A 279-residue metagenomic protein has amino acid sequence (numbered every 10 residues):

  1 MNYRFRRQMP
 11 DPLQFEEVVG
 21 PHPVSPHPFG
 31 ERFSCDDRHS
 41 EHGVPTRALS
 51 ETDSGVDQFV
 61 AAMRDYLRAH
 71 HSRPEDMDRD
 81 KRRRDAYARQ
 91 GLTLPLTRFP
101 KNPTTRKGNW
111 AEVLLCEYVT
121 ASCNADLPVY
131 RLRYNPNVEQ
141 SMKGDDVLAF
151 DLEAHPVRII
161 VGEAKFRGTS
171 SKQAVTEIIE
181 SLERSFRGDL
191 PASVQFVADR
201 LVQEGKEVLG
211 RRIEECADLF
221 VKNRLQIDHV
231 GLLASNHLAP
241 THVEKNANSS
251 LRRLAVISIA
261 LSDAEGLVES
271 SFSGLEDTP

Functional and structural regions predicted by a protein language model:
M1-R84, G274-P279: Nuclease-adjacent, charged terminal/linker segments that flank catalytic cores
P28-F33, R252-P279: Charge-rich, low-complexity intrinsically disordered segments
D80-K101: Short, conserved helix/loop micro-motifs enriched in His/Cys and acidic residues
P95-C116, L132-N137: A short, highly charged nucleic-acid-interacting micro-segment common to nuclease and nuclease-linked defense proteins
V119, V147-A149, I159-F166: Conserved catalytic cores of phosphodiester-cleaving nucleases, focusing on short active-site segments
S122-Q140: A short acidic/basic microdomain associated with nuclease active sites
K172-A239: Acidic, metal/cofactor-coordinating or nucleic-acid-engaging core segments within structured domains
P240-L251: Short, aromatic/basic amphipathic alpha-helical patches
